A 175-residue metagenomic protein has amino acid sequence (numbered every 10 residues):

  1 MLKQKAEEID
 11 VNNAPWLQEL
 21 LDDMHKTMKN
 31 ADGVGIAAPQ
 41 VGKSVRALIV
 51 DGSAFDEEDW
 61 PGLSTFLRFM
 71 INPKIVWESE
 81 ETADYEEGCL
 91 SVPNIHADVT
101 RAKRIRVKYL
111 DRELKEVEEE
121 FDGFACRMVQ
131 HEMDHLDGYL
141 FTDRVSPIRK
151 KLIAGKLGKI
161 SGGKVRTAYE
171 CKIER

Functional and structural regions predicted by a protein language model:
M1-R175: Positively charged
